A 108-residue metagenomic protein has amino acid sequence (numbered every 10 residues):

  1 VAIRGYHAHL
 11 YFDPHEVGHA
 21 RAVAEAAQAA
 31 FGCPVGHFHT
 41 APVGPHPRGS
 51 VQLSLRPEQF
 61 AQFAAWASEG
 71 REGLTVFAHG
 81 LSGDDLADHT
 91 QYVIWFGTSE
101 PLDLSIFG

Functional and structural regions predicted by a protein language model:
V1-G108: Long, contiguous binding/interaction regions
